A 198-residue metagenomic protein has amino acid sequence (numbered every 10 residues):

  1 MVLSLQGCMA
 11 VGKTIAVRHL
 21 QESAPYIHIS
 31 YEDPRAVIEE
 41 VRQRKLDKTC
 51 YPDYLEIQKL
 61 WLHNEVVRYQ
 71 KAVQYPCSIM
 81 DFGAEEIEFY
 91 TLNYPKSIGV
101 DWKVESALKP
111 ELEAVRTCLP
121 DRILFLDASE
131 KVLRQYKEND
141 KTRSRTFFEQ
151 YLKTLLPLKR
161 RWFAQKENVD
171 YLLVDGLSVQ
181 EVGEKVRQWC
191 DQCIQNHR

Functional and structural regions predicted by a protein language model:
L5: Hydrophobic anchor at the beta1->P-loop junction of P-loop NTPases
C8: P-loop (Walker A) phosphate-binding loop of NTP-binding proteins
V11: ATP-binding Walker
T14: Walker A/P-loop
Q21-V67: Conserved substrate/cofactor phosphate-moiety recognition/catalytic segment in nucleotide-dependent phosphotransferases
M80-K141: ATP-dependent NMP and nucleoside kinases share a basic, alpha-helical "lid"
R134, E138-R198: NTP-dependent small-molecule kinase module
